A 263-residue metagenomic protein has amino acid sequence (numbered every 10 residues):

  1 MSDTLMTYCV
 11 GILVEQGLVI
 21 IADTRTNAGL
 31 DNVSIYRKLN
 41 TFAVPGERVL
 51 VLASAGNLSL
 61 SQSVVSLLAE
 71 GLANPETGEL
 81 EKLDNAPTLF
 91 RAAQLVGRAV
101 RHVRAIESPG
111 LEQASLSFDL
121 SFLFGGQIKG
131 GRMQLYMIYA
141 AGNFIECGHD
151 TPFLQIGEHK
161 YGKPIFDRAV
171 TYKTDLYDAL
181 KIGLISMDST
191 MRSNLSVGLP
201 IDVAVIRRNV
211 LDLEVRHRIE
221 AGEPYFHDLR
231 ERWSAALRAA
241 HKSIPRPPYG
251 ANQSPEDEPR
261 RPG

Functional and structural regions predicted by a protein language model:
S2-L5, C9-P109, I156-D167, T171-T174 (+1 more regions): Conserved short S/T/G-enriched processing/targeting/catalytic segments and their helical context
A92, V103-I106, E112-Q127, R132-G263: A two-mode feature
